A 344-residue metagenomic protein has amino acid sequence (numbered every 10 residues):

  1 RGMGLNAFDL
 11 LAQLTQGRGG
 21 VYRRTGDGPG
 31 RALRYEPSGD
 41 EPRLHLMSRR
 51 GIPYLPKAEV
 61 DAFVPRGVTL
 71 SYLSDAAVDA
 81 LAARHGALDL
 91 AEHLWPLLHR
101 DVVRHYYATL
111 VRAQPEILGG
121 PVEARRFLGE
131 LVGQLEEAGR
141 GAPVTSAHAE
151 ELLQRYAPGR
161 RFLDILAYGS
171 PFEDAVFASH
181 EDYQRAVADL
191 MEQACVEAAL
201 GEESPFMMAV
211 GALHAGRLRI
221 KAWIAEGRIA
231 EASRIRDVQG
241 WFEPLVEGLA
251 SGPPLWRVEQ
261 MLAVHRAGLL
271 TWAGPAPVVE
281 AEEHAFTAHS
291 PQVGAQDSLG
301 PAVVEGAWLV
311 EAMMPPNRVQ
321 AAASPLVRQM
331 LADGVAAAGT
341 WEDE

Functional and structural regions predicted by a protein language model:
R1-E344: Flavin (primarily FAD) cofactor-binding/catalytic cores of flavoenzymes
